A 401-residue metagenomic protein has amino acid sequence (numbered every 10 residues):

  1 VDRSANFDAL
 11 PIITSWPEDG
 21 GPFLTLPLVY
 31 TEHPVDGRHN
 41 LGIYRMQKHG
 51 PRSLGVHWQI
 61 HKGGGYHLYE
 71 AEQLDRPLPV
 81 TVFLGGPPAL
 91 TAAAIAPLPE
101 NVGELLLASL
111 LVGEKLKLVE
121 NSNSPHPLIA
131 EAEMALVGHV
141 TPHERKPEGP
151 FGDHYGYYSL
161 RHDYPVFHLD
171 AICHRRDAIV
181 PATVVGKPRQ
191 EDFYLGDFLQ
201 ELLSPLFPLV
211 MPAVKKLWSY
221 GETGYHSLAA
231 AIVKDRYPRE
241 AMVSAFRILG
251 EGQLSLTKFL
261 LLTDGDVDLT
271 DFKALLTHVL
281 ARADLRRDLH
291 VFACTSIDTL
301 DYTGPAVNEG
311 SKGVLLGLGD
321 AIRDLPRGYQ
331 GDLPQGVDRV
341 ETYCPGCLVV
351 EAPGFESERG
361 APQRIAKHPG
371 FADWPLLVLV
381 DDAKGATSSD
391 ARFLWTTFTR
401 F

Functional and structural regions predicted by a protein language model:
V1-P17, P87-F401: Charged, compositionally biased interaction regions
D2-F83: Internal mixed beta-strand/loop scaffold within catalytic domains of large alpha/beta enzymes
